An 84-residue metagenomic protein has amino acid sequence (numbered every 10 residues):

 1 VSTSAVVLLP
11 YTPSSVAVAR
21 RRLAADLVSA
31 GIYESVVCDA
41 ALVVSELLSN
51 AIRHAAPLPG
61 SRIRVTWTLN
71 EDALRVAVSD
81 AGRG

Functional and structural regions predicted by a protein language model:
V1-L8, A51-G84: Conserved beta-strand-loop-beta-strand hairpin that lines the nucleotide-binding pocket of ATP/GTP-utilizing enzymes
T3-S4, A17, A24-V28, A56: Two-component transmitter module helix at the DHp-CA junction of histidine kinases
V6-V18: STAS-typified acidic loop motif
R20-L23, D80-G82: Short, small-residue-rich loop/turn micro-motifs
R21-S45: Conserved short strand/loop->alpha-helix "switch" segment adjacent to the catalytic nucleotide/phosphoryl-transfer site
L48: Nucleotide and nucleotide-moiety/phosphate-recognizing core
